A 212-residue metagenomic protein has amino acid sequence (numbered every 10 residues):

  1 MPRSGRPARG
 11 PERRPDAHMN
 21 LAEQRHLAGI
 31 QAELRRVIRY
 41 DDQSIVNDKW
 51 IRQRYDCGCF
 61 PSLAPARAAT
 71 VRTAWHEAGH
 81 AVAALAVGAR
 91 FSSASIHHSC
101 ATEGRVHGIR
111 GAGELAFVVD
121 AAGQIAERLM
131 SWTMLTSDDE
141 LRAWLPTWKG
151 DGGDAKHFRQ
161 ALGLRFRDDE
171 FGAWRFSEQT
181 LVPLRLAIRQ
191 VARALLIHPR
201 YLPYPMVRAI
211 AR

Functional and structural regions predicted by a protein language model:
P2-R3, R13-R212: Soluble catalytic regions of large protease machineries
